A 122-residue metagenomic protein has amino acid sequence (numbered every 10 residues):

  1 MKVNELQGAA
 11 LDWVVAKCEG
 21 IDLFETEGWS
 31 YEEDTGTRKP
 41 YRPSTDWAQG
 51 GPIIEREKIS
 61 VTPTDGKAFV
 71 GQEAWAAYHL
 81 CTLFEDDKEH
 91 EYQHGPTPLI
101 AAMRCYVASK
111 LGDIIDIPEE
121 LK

Functional and structural regions predicted by a protein language model:
M1-K122: Glycine-rich anion-binding surface patch
